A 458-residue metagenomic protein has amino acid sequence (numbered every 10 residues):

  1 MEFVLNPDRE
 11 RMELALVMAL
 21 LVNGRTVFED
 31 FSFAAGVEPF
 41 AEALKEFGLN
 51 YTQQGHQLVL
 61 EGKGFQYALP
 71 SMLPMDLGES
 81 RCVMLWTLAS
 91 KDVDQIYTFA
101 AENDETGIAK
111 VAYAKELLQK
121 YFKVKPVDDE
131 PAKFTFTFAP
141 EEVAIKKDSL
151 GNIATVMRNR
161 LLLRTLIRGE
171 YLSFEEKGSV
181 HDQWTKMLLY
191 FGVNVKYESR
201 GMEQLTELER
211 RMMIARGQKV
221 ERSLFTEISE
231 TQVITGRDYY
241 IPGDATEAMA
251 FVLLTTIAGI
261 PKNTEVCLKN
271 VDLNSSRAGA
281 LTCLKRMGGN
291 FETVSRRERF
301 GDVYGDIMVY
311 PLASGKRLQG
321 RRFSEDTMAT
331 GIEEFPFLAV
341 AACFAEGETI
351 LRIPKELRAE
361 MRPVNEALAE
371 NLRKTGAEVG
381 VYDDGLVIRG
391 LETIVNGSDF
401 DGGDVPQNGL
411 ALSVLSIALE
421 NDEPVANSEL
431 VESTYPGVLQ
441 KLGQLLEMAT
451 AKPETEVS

Functional and structural regions predicted by a protein language model:
M1-S458: Structural preference for solvent-exposed beta-strand-turn elements and adjacent flexible terminal/loop segments within
